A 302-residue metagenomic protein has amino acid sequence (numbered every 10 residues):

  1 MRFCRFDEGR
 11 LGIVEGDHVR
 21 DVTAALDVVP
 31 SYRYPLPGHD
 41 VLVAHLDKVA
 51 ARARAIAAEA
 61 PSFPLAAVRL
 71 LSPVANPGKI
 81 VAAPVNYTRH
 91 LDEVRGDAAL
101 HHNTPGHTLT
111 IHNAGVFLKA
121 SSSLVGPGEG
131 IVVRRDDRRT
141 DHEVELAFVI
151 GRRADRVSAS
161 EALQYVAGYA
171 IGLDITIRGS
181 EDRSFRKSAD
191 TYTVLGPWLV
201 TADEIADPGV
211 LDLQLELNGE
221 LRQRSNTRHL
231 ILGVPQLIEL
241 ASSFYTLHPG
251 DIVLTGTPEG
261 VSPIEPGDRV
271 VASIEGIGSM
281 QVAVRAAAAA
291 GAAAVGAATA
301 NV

Functional and structural regions predicted by a protein language model:
M1-T104, T110, A206, Q214 (+1 more regions): N-terminal non-catalytic cap/leader segment that marks the start of a structured domain
D7-E8, G12-H18, I150-R152, L217-G219 (+1 more regions): Short acidic-glycine loop/turn motifs at beta-strand connectors
R10, L26, L124, H229 (+1 more regions): Residue-level detector of flexible, active-site-proximal loop/helix-junction positions within diverse enzyme catalytic
G16-D17, A24-A25, E129, D136 (+1 more regions): Surface loops and adjacent helix of pleckstrin homology
H45-R54, P61-R69, P73, N86 (+2 more regions): Catalytic-pocket segment enriched in acidic/His residues
P77-P235, F244, V302: Glycine-enriched loop-and-adjacent helix/strand subsegments that border the catalytic/binding cleft of enzyme cores
